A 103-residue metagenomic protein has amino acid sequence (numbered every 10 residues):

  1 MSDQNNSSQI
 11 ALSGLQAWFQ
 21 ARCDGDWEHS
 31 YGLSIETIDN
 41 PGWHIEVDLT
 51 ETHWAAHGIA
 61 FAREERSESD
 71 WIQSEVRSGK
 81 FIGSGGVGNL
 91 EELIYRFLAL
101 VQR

Functional and structural regions predicted by a protein language model:
S2-H53: Negatively charged, low-complexity tracts enriched in Asp/Glu with abundant Ser/Thr
I10, I35-I38, I45, I59 (+3 more regions): Weak global preference for isoleucine
D39, L49-H53, A60, S78 (+1 more regions): A broadly conserved detector of short glycine/acidic/proline-rich loop/turn motifs that flank catalytic sites and bind
H44-W71: A short, structured beta-strand/loop element
F61-R103: Helix-rich interaction surfaces within compact, conserved domain-sized segments that mediate assembly or partner
